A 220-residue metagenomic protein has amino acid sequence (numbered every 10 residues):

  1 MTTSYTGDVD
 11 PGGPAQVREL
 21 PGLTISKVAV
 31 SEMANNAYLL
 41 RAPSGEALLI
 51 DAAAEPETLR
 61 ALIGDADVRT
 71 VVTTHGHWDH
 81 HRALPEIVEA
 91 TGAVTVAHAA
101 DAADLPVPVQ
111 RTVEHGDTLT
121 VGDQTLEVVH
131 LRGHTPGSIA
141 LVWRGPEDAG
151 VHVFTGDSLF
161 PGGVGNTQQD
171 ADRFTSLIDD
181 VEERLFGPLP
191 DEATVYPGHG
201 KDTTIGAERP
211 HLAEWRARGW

Functional and structural regions predicted by a protein language model:
T2-A15, K27-N36, P146, G163 (+1 more regions): Active-site-proximal loop/helix segment associated with metal-binding centers of metalloenzymes
P14-A66, A140-G156: Conserved beta-strand hairpin/beta-sheet module of binuclear metal-dependent hydrolase folds, prominently
P21-L23, G122-E127, G137-I139: Short beta-strand or tight-loop elements that sit immediately N-terminal to catalytic metal-binding acidic residues
V28-V30, Q110, H130-R132: Short Gly/Pro-enriched turn/cap motifs at secondary-structure boundaries
L40, D51, H75, I87 (+5 more regions): Divalent metal-coordination and catalytic microenvironments
A47, A54-E127, R144, A149-V151 (+2 more regions): Active-site HxH/HxHxD metal-binding segment of metal-dependent hydrolases
A47, P136-W220: Metallo-beta-lactamase
V71-H81, V129-S138, V195-D202: Histidine-centered catalytic micro-motifs
